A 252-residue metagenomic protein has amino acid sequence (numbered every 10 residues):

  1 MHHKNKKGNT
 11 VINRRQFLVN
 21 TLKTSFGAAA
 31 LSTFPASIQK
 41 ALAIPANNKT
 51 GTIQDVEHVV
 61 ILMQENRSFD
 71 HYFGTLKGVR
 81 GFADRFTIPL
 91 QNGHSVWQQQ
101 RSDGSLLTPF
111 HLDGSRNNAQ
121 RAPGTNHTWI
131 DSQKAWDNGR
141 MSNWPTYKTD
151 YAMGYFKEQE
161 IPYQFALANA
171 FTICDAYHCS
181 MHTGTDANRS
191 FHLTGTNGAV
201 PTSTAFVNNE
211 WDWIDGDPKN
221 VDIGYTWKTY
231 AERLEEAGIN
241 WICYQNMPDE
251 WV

Functional and structural regions predicted by a protein language model:
H2, T10-V252: N-terminal pro-sequences and low-complexity stem/linker regions of secreted or lumenal proteins
